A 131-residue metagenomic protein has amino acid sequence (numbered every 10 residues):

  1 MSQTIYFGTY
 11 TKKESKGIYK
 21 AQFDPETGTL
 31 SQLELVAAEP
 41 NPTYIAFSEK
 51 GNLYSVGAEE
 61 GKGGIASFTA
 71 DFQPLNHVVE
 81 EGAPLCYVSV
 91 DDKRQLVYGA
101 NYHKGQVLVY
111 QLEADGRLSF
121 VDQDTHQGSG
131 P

Functional and structural regions predicted by a protein language model:
M1, F47-K50, V90-R94: Residue-level detector of Asp-centered blade-edge/turn motifs that repeat once per structural unit in beta-propeller
M1-K13, G17-Q22: An edge-strand/N-cap motif at the start of beta-rich repeat modules
F7-T11, S55-E59, G99-H103: Conserved beta-strand positions in repeat-built beta-propeller and related beta-rich domains
E14, P40-T43, P84-C86: Beta-rich catalytic cores
E14-Y19, K62-A66, Q106-Y110: Structural motif
P25-L35, D71-H77, L118: Blade-edge beta-strand/turn elements of extracellular beta-propeller and related beta-sheet repeat scaffolds
A37-A38, E80: WD40 beta-propeller blade-start loop/N-cap
F72-P131: Asp-box/WD-like beta-propeller blade repeats and closely related beta-sheet repeat scaffolds
